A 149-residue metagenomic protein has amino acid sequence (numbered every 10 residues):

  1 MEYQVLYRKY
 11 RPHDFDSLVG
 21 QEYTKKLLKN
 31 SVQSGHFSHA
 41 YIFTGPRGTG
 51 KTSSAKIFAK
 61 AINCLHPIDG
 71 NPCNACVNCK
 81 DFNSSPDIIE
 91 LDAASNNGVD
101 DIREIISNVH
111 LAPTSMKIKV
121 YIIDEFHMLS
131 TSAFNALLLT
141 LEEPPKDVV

Functional and structural regions predicted by a protein language model:
M1-V149: P-loop/Walker A NTP-binding region and its immediately flanking N-terminal helices in P-loop NTPase folds
